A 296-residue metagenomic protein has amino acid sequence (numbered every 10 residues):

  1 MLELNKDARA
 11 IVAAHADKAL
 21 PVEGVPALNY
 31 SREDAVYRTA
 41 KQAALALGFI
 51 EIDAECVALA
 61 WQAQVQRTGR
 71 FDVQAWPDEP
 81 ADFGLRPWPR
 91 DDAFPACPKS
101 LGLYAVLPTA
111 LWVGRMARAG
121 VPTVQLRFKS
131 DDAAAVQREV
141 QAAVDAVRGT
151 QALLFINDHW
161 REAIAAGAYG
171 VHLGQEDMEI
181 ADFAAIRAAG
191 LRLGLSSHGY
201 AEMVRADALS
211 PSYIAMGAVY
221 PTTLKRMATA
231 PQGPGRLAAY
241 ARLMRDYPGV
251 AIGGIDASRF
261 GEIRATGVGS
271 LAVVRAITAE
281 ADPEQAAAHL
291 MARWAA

Functional and structural regions predicted by a protein language model:
M1-L111, A185, A239: N-terminal amphipathic alpha-helix/helix-capping segment at the start of soluble metabolic enzymes
L4, P21, P26, K99-L107 (+7 more regions): Hydrophobic faces of well-ordered beta-strands that scaffold small-molecule active sites in alpha/beta enzyme cores
C97-A152: Conserved small-residue-rich
V106-A110, K129, H159, E176 (+4 more regions): Active-site beta-loop-alpha junctions enriched in small/polar residues
G114-G120, V144-G149, I164-A165, A184-A188 (+2 more regions): Acidic (Asp/Glu)-rich catalytic clusters
P122, R127-S130, Q175-A185, Y213-A228 (+1 more regions): Glycine-rich phosphate-binding active-site loops on the catalytic face of alpha/beta enzymes
Q137-D158, Q175-M178, D182-G199, M227-A257 (+1 more regions): Alpha-helix-loop-beta-strand connector modules within alpha/beta enzyme cores
L154-Y169, H198-S212, R242-V250, I255-V273 (+1 more regions): Catalytic cores of alpha/beta
